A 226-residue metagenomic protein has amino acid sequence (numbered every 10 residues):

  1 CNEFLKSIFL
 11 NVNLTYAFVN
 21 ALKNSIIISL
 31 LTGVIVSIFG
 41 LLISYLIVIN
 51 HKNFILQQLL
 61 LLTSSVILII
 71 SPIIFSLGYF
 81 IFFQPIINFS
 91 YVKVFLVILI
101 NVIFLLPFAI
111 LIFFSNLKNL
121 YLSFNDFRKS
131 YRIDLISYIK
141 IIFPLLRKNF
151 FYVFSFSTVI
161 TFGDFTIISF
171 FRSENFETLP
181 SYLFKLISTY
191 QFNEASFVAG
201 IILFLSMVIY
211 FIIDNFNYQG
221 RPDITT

Functional and structural regions predicted by a protein language model:
C1, N116-D126, L135, R147 (+2 more regions): Transmembrane helix boundary and interhelical loop/hinge segments in multi-pass membrane proteins
C1-Y16, I168-I212, Y218-G220: Interhelical loop and adjacent transmembrane-helix boundary motif in polytopic membrane transport permeases
T15-I49, L59: Transmembrane alpha-helix signature in integral membrane proteins
Y16, L56-L60, I73-F104, F171-E174: Membrane-interfacial helix termini and adjacent extracytoplasmic/periplasmic loops of multi-pass transporters
K23, I55-Q58, V94-F95, N125 (+2 more regions): Residues that define the loop-to-transmembrane-helix transition and helix capping in multi-pass membrane transporters
T32, V36-F39, T63-F75, K93-F114 (+5 more regions): Faces of alpha-helical transmembrane segments in polytopic inner-membrane proteins
L42-Y79, N125: Cytoplasmic-entry segments and transmembrane alpha-helices of multi-pass inner-membrane transporters
I43-K52, F114-N125, R132-I136, K140 (+1 more regions): C-terminal transmembrane helix and the adjacent membrane-cytosol boundary/short C-terminal tail of inner/organellar
